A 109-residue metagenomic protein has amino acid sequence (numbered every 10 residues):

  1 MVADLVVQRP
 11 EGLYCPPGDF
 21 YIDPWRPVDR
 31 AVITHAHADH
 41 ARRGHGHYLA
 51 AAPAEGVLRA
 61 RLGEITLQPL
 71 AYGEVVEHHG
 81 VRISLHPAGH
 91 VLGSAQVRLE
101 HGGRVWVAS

Functional and structural regions predicted by a protein language model:
A3-P17, Y21-R26, R30, A36-S109: His/Asp/Glu-rich metal-coordinating catalytic cores of metallo-dependent phosphodiesterases/hydrolases acting on
